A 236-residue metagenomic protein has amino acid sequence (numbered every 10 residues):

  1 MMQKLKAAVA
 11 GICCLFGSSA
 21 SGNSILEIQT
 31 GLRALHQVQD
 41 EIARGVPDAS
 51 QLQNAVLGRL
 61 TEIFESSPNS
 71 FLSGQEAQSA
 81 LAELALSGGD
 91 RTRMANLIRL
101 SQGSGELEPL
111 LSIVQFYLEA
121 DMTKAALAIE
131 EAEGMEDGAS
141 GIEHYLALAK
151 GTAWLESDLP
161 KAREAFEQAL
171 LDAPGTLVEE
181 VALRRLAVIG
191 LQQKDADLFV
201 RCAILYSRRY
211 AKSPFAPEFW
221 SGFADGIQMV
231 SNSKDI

Functional and structural regions predicted by a protein language model:
Q3-G11: Sec-dependent signal peptide recognition, specifically the positively charged N-region followed immediately by
L15-S19: N-terminal signal peptide c-region/cleavage motif recognized by signal peptidases
S21-L107, L111: N-terminal leader/linker segments that initiate helical-solenoid repeat arrays
N23, H36-Q39, P68-Q78, Q102-S112 (+5 more regions): Generic helix N-cap/helix-start motif at coil->alpha-helix transitions
P47-G58, L81-R93, F116-E130, W154-E164 (+2 more regions): Helix-turn-helix repeat elements of alpha-solenoid scaffolds
I63-N69, N96-G105, E131-S140, E167-T176 (+2 more regions): Solenoid-like repeat scaffolds
A82, S112-F116, K150-G151, A187 (+2 more regions): Conserved small-residue packing positions in alpha-helical repeats and bundles
F116-Q192: Glycine- and small hydrophobic-enriched segments that form the cores of compact globular domains
